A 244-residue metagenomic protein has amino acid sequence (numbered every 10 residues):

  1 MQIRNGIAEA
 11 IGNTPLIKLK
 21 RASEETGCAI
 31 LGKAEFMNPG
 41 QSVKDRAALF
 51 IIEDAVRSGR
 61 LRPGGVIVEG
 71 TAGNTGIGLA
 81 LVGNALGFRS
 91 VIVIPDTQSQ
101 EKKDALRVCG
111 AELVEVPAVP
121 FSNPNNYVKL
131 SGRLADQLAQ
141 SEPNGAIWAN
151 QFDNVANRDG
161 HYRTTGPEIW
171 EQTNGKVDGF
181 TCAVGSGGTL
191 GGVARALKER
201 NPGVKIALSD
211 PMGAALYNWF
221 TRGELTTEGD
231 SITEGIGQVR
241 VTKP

Functional and structural regions predicted by a protein language model:
M1-P244: PLP-dependent amino-acid enzyme catalytic core
